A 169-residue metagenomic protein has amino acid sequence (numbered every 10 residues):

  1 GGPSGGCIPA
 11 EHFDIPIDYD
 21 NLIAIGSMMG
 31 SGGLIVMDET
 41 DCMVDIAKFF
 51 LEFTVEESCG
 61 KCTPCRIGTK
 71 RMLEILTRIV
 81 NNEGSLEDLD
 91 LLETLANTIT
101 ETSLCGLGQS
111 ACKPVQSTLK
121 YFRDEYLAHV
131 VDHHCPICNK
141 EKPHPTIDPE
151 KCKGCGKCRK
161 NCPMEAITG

Functional and structural regions predicted by a protein language model:
G1-H144: Redox cofactor-anchoring modules in respiratory/redox and cofactor-processing assemblies
P64-K70, K157-G169: Iron-sulfur cluster-binding cysteine motifs and their immediate structural context in ferredoxin-like electron-transfer
P145-P149: Acidic, Ser/Thr/Pro/Gly-enriched interdomain connector segments
E150-G154: Short Cys/His-rich zinc-binding micro-motifs
